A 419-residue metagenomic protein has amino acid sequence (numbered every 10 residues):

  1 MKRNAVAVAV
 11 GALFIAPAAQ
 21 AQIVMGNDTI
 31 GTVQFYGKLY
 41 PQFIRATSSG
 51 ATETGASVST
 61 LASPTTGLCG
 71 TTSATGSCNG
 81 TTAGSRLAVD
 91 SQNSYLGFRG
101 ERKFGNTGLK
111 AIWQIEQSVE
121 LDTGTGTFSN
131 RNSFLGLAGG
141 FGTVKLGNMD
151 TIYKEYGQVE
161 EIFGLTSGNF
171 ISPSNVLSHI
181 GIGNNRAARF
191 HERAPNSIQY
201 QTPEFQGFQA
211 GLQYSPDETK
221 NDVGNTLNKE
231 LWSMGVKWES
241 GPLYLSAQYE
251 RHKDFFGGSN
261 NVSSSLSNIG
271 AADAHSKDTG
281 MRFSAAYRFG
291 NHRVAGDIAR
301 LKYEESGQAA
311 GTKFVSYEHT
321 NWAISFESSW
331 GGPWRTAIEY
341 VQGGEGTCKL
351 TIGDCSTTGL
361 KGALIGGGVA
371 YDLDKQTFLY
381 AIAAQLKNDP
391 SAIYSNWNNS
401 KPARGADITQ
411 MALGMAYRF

Functional and structural regions predicted by a protein language model:
P17-A21: Sec/Tat signal peptide C-region and signal peptidase I cleavage site
I23-T47, A51, T60-P64, G70-A74 (+3 more regions): Outer membrane beta-barrel
I30, L87-N93, G126-N130, R189-R193 (+6 more regions): Transmembrane beta-barrel outer-membrane domains
V33-P41, A111-I115, V144, F208-L212 (+8 more regions): Transmembrane beta-strands of outer-membrane beta-barrel proteins
P41-T47, Q117-L121, D150-I152, Y214-E218 (+7 more regions): Transmembrane beta-strands of outer-membrane beta-barrel pores
A46-G50, L109, D122-T125, E155-Q158 (+6 more regions): Outer-membrane beta-barrel proteins
S233-D372, A383: Detector for outer-membrane/organellar transmembrane beta-barrel domains, recognizing the amphipathic beta-strand
L373, G405-F419: Outer-membrane beta-barrel "beta-signal"
